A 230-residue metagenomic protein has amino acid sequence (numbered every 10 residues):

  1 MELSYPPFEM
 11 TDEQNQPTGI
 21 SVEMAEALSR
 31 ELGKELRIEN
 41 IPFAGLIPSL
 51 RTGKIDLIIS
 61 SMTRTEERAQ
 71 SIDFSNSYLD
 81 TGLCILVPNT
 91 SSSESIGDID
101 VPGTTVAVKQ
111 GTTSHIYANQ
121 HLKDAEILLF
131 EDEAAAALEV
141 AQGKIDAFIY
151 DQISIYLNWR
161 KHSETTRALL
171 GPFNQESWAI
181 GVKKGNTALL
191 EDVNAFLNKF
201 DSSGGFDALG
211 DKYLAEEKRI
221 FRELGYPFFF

Functional and structural regions predicted by a protein language model:
M1-L3, G97-T113, E126-I127: Short loop->beta-strand "edge-of-pocket" segments that line small-molecule binding or catalytic clefts across diverse
M1-M62, Q70: Extracytoplasmic small-molecule ligand-binding "clamshell" domains of the periplasmic binding protein/Venus flytrap
L3, L79-V87, Q152-N198, E216-F230: Periplasmic-binding protein-like
Y5, V22, R37-P48, S93-E94 (+2 more regions): Short helix-initiation/N-cap motifs at beta->coil->alpha
G19-E31, T90-S91, G97, K109-T112 (+2 more regions): Extended ligand-binding regions for polar small-molecule ligands
A44-P48, M62-S71, Q120, A141-Q175: A ligand-binding cleft/hinge motif common to bilobed small-molecule-binding domains
Y78, V87-T105: Flexible hinge/capping segments at coil-to-helix
E94, V106-L122, Q152: Secondary-structure junction motif
